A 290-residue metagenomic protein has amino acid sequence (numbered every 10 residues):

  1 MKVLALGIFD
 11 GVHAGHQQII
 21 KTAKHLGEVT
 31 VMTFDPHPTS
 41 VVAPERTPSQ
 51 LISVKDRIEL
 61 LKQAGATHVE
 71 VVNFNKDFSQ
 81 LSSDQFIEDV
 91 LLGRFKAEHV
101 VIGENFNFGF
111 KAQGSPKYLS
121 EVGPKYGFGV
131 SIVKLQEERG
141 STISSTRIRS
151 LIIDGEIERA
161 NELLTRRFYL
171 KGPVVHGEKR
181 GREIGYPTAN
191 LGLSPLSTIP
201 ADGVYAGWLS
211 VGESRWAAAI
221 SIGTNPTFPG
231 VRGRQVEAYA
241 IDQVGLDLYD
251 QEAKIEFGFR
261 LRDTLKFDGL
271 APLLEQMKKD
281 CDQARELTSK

Functional and structural regions predicted by a protein language model:
M1-E59: N-terminal catalytic cores of NTP/NDP-binding nucleotidyl/phosphoryl-transfer enzymes
H13, L61, V100, A160 (+2 more regions): Residue-level signal for inorganic ion chemistry
Q18, D56, R159-R166, P272-Q283: A non-catalytic, amphipathic alpha-helix used as a structural packing/dimerization or gating element in enzyme scaffolds
S40-Y126: N-terminal Rossmann-like or analogous alpha/beta NTP/dinucleotide-binding catalytic cores that position adenine
G123-T224: Glycine-rich, Lys/Arg-enriched anion-binding loops that position phosphate/diphosphate groups for phosphoryl
G177-K290: Phosphate/ribose-recognition catalytic cores of enzymes acting on nucleotide-derived substrates
